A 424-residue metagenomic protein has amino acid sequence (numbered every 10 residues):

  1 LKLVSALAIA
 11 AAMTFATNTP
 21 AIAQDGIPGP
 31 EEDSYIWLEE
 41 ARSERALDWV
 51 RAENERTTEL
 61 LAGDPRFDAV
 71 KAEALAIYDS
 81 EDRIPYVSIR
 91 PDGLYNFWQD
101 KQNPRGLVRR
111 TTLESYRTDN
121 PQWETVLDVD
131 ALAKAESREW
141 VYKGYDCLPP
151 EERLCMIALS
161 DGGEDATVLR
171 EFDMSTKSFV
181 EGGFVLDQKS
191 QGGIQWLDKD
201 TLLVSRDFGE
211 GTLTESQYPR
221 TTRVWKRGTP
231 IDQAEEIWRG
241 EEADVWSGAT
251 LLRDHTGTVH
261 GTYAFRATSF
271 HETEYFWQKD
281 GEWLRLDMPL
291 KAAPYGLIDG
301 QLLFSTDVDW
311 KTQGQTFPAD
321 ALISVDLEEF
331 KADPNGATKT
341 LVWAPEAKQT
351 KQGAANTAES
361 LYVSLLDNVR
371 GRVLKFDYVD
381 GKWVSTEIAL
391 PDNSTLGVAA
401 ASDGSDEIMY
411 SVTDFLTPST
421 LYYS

Functional and structural regions predicted by a protein language model:
L1-L3: Positively charged n-region of N-terminal signal peptides that target proteins for export
S5-A16: Bacterial N-terminal signal peptides
A21-A23: Boundary at the C-terminal end of the N-terminal hydrophobic targeting segment
G26-G29: Acidic, low-complexity proline/glycine-rich segments
E31-W37, A41-P65, K71-E114, N120-T125 (+1 more regions): Peripheral, non-catalytic segments that deliver or gate enzyme domains
